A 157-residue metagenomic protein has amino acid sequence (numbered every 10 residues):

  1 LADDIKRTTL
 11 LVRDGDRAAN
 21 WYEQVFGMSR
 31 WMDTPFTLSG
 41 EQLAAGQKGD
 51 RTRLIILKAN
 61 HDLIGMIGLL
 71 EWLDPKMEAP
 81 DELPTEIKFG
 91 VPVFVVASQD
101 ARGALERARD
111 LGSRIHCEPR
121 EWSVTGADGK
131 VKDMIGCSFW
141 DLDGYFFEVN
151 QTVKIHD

Functional and structural regions predicted by a protein language model:
L1, T9-L10, D33, I67-G68 (+1 more regions): Vicinal oxygen chelate
L1-A2, E86-K88: Short, flexible turn/loop "capping" segments at secondary-structure junctions
D4, R51-R53, L63-G65, G90-P92 (+1 more regions): Residues that flank catalytic or metal-binding motifs in active/ligand-binding sites
L11-I64, D110, K130, K154: Core segments of cupin and vicinal oxygen chelate
L38-L43, K76-D81, S123-A127: A short, acidic/glycine-rich surface segment
L63, P75-K76: Active-site/binding-pocket entry motifs
E82-E86, I135: Surface-exposed, active-site-proximal loop segments in enzymatic domains
